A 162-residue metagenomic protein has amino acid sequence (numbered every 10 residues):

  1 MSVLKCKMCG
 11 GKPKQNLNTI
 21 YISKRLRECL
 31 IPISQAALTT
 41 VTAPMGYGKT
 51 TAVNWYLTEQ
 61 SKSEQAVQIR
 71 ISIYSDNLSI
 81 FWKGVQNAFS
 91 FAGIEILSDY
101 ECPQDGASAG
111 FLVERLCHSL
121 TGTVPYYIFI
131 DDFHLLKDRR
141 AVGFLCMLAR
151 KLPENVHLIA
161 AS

Functional and structural regions predicted by a protein language model:
M1-I31, D99: Conserved adenine-nucleotide phosphate-binding loops and their immediately adjacent elements
C9, L78-D99, V113-C117: Conserved NTP-binding/hydrolysis module of P-loop NTPases
T39-Q68, N87: P-loop NTPase Walker A phosphate-binding motif
T40, Y127-F129, I159: Structural motif
A43, L135-R140, M147-S162: Sensor-1/coupling segment of RecA-like P-loop NTPase cores
A43-M45, V67-N77, C102-D105: A short hydrophobic beta-strand->loop->alpha-helix junction that borders the nucleotide-binding pocket of P-loop NTPases
L116-A141: Conserved P-loop NTPase "ATPase switch" module shared by AAA+ and STAND
